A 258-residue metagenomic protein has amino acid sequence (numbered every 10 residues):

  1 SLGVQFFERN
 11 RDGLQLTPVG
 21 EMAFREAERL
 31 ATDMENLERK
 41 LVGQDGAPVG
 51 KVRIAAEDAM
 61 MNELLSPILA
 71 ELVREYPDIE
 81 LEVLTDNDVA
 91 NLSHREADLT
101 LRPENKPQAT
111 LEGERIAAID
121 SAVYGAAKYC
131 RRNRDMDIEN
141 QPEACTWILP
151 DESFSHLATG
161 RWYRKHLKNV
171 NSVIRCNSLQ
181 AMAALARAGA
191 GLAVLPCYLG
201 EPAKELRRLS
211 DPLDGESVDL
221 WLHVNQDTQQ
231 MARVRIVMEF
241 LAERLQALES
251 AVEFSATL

Functional and structural regions predicted by a protein language model:
S1-L16: A short LG(V/I)-centered, amphipathic sequence patch enriched for acidic residue(s) preceding the LG motif
S1-L2, A23-D45, L248: Alpha-helical linker/hinge and terminal dimerization helices associated with HTH transcriptional regulators
A47-V52, N140-E143: Immediate post-signal peptide segment of exported/extracytoplasmic ligand-binding proteins
V49-A109, S255-L258: Central regulatory/effector-binding core of bacterial HTH transcription factors
R53-A55, T100, I148, A193 (+1 more regions): Short, well-ordered beta-strand segments
H94, K106-W221, E243-L258: C-terminal regulatory
L220-A232: A bilobed periplasmic-binding-protein/Venus flytrap-type ligand-binding module shared by bacterial periplasmic
Q229-E243: Short amphipathic alpha-helical coupling segments at ligand-binding clamshell hinges and other catalytic/signaling
